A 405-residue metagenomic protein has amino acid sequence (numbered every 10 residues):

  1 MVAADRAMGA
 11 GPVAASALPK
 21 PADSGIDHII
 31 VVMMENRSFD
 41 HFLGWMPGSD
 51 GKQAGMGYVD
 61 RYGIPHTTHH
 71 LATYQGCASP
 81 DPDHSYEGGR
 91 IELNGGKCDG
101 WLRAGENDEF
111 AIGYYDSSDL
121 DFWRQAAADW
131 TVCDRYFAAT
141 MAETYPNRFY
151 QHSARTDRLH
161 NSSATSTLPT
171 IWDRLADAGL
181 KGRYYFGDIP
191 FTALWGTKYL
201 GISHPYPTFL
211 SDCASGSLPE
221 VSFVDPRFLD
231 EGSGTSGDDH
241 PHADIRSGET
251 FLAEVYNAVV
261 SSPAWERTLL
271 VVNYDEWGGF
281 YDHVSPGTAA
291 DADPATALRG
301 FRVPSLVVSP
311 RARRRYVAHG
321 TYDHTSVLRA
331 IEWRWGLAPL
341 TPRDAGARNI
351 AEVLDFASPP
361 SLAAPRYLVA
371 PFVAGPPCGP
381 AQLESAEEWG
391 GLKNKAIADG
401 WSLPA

Functional and structural regions predicted by a protein language model:
M1-A405: N-terminal pro-sequences and low-complexity stem/linker regions of secreted or lumenal proteins
